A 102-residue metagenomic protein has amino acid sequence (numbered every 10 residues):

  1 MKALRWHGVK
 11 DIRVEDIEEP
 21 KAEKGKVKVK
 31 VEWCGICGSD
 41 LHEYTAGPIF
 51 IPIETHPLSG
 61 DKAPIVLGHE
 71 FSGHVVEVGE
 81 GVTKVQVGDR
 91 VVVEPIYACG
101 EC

Functional and structural regions predicted by a protein language model:
M1-L4: Short structural boundary motif marking the start of a folded domain
W6, Y44, V76-G79: Short beta-strand-to-turn element immediately C-terminal to the catalytic PLP-Schiff-base lysine in fold type I
H7, H42, H69: Histidine-centered active-site/metal-ligand motif
G8-K10, E23: Residue-level recognition of beta-strand termini and adjacent short loop/turns
D11-I17: Short glycine/threonine/proline-enriched tight-turn/helix- or strand-capping micro-motif at secondary-structure
P20-C34, I49-E101: Glycine-rich beta-strand-centered segment in the early N-terminal region that forms part of a ligand/cofactor-binding
G38: Helix-loop element at the rim of GNAT/NAT acetyltransferase active sites that forms part of the acceptor-substrate
H42-F50: Short Gly/aromatic-enriched secondary-structure transition segments
